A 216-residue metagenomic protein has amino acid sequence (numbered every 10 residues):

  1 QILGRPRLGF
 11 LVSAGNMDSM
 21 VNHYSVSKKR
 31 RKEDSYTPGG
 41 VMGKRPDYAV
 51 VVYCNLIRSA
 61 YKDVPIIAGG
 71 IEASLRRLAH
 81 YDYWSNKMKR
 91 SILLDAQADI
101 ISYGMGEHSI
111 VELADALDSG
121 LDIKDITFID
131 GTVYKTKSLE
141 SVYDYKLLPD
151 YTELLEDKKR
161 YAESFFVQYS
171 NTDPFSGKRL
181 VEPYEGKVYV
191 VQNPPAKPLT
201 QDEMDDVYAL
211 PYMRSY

Functional and structural regions predicted by a protein language model:
I2-E185: Glycine-rich beta-alpha loop elements in corrinoid/cobalamin-binding modules across cobalamin-dependent enzymes
F166-Y216: N-terminal [4Fe-4S]-dependent radical SAM core
